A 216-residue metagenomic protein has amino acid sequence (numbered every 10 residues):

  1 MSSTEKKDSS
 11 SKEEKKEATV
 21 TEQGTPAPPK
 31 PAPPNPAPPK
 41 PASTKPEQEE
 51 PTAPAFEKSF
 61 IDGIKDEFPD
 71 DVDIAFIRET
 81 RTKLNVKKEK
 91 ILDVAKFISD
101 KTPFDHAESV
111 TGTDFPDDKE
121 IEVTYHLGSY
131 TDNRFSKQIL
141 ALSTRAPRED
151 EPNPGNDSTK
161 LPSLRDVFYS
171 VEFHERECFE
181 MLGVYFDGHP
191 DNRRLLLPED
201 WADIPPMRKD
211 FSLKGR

Functional and structural regions predicted by a protein language model:
S2-R216: Conserved helix-adjacent loop modules within structured domains
